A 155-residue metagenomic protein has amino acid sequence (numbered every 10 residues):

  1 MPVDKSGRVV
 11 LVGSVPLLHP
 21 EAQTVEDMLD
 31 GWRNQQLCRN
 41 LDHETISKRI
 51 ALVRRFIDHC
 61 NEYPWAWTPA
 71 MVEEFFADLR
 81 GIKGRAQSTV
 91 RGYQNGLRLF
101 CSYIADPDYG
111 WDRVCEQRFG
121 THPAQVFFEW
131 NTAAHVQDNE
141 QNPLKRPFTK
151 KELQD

Functional and structural regions predicted by a protein language model:
M1-C38: N-terminal DNA-binding module of tyrosine recombinases/phage integrases
P2, V136-D138, K150: Intrinsically disordered, low-complexity regulatory regions of eukaryotic regulatory proteins
S14, D30-L144: N-terminal core-binding DNA-recognition domain of tyrosine recombinases/integrases
R146-D155: Basic, Lys/Arg- and aromatic-enriched nucleic-acid-binding interface segment
